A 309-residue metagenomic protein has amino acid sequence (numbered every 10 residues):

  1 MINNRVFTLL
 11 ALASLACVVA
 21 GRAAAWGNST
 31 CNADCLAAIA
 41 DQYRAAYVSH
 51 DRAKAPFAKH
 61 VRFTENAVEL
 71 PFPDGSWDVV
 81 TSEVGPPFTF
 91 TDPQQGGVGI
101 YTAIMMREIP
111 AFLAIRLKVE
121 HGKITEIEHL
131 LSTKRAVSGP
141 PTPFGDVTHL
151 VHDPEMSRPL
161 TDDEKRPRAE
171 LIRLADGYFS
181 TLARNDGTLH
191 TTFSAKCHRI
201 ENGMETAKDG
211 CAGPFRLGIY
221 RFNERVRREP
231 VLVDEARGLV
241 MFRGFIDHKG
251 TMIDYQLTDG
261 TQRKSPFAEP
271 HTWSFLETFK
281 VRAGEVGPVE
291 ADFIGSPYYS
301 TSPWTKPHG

Functional and structural regions predicted by a protein language model:
M1-L10: Bacterial N-terminal signal peptides that target proteins for export
L10-V18: Bacterial N-terminal signal peptides
V18-G309: C-terminal and inter-domain tail/linker signature
